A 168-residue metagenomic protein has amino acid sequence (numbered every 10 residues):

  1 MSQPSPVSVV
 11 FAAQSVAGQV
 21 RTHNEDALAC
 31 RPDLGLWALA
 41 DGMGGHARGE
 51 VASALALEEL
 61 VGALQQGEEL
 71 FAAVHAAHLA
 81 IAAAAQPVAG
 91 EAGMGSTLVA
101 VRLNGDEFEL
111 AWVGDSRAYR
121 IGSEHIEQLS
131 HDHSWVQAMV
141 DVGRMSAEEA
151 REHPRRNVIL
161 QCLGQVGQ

Functional and structural regions predicted by a protein language model:
M1-Q168: PP2C/PPM-type serine/threonine phosphatase catalytic domain
